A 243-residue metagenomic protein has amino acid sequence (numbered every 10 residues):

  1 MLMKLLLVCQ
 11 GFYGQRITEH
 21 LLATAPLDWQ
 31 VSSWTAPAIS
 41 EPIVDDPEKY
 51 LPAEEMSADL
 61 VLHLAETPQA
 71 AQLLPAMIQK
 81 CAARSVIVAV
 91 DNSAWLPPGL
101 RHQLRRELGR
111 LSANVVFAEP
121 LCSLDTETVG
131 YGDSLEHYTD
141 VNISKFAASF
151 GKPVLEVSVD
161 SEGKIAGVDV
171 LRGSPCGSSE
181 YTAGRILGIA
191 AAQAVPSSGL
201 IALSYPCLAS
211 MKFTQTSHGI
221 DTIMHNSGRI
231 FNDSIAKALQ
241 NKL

Functional and structural regions predicted by a protein language model:
M1-L5: A short, charged/proline- and glycine-enriched loop that marks the coil->beta-strand transition at the N-terminal
L6, Y13-H102, L111, A147-E156 (+1 more regions): Active-site- and interface-proximal helix/loop "cap" or "latch" segments in soluble metabolic and energy-transducing
V88, V115-E119: General beta-strand structural signal in soluble alpha/beta enzymes
R105-V115: Short acidic, glycine/proline-enriched helix-loop-strand junctions
A118-E162: Structured beta-strand/loop patches that form or line metal/cofactor-binding pockets in enzymes
